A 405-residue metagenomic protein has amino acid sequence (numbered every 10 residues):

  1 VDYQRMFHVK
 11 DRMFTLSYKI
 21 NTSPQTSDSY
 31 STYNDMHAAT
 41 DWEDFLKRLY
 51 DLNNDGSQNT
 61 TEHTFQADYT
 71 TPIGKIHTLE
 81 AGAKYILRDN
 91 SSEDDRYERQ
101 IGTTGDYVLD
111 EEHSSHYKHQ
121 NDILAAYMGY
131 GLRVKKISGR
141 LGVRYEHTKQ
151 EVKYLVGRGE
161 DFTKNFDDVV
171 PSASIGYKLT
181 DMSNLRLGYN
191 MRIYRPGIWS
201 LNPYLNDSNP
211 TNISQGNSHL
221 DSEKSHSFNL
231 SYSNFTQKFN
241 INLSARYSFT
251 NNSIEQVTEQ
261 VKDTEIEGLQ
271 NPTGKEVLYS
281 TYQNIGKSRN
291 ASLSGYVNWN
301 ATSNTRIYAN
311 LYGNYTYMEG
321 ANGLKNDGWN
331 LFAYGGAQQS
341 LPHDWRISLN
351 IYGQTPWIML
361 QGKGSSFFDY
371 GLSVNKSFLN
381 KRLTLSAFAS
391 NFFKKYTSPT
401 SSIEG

Functional and structural regions predicted by a protein language model:
V1-K153, K178, N242-S244, R289-N314: Face-selective signature of the C-terminal outer-membrane beta-barrel domain
R5-V9, T71-K75, G131-K136, V169 (+9 more regions): Outer-membrane beta-barrel strand-turn architecture
D28-D51, D89-S115, D161-D167, W199-S218 (+2 more regions): Surface-exposed loop/turn segments flanking beta-strands in extracellular/periplasmic regions
N53, E62-Q66, V108-S115, N217 (+4 more regions): Outer membrane beta-barrel strand-and-loop segments of large Gram-negative receptors, especially TonB-dependent
D55-T61, H116-D122, E160-D167, N206-S208 (+5 more regions): Replace "Gram-negative outer membrane beta-barrel proteins" with "bacterial and organellar outer membrane beta-barrel
K149-E151, D181-H226, Y247-G274, W357 (+1 more regions): Surface-exposed extracellular loop regions of Gram-negative outer-membrane beta-barrel proteins, predominantly
I285-S294, W299, S303-F367, G371: C-terminal extracellular loops and terminal segments of Gram-negative outer membrane beta-barrel proteins
F378-G405: C-terminal beta-signal and adjacent terminal beta-strands/loops of Gram-negative outer-membrane beta-barrel proteins
